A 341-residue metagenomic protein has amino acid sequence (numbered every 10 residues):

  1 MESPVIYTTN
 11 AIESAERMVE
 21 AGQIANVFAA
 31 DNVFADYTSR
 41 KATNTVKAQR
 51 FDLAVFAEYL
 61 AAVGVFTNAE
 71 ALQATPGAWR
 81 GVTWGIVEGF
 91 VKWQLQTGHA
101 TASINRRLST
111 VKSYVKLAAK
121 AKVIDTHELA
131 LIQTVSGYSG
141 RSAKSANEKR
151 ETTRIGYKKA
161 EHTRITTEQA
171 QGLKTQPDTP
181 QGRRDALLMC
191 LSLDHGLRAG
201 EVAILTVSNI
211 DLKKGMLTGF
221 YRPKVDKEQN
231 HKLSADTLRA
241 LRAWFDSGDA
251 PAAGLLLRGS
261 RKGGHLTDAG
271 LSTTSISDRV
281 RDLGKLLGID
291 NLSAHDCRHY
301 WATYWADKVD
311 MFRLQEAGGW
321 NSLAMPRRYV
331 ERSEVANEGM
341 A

Functional and structural regions predicted by a protein language model:
E2-F51, V55-A341: Conserved catalytic core of the tyrosine transesterase superfamily
